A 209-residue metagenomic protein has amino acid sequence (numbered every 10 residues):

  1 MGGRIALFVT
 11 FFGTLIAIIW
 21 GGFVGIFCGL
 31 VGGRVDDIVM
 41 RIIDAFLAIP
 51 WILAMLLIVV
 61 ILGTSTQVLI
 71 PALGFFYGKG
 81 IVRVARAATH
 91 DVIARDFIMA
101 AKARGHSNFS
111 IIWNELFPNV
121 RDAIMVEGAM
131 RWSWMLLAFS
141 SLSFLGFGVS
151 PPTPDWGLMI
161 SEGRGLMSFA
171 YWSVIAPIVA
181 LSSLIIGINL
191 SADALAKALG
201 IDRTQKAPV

Functional and structural regions predicted by a protein language model:
M1-F8, D36-L47, G63, F117 (+5 more regions): Alpha-helical membrane-interface segments at transmembrane helix boundaries
M1-L30: Transmembrane alpha-helix signature in integral membrane proteins
I16-W20, G29-D91: Generic hydrophobic transmembrane alpha-helix motif, especially the helices
R34, A87-F97, S191, L195-D202: Transmembrane helix boundary and interhelical loop/hinge segments in multi-pass membrane proteins
L53-L57, S65-I70, G74-R83, I124-L158: Non-cytoplasmic
I58-I61, A88-T89, A138-A180, T204: Glycine-rich helix-loop "coupling/hinge" segments at transmembrane-helix boundaries in multipass transporters
V59-L62, T66, F75-F76, D122 (+2 more regions): C-terminal transmembrane helix and the adjacent membrane-cytosol boundary/short C-terminal tail of inner/organellar
